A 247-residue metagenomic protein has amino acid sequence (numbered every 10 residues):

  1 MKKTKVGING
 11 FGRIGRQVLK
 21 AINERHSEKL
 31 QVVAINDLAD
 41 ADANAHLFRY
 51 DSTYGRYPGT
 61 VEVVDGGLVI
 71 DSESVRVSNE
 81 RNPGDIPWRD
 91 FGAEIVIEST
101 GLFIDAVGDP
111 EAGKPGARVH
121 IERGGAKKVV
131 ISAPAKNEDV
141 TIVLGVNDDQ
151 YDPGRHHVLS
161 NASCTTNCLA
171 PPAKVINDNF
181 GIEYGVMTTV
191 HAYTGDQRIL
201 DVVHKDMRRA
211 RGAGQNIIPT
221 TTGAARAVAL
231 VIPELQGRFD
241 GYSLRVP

Functional and structural regions predicted by a protein language model:
M1-I199, V203-A210: N-terminal Rossmann-like NAD(P) cofactor-binding subdomain of oxidoreductases, focused on the glycine-rich
Y184-T188, Q197-P247: C-terminal substrate-binding/catalytic lobe of Rossmann-fold NAD(P)-dependent dehydrogenases
